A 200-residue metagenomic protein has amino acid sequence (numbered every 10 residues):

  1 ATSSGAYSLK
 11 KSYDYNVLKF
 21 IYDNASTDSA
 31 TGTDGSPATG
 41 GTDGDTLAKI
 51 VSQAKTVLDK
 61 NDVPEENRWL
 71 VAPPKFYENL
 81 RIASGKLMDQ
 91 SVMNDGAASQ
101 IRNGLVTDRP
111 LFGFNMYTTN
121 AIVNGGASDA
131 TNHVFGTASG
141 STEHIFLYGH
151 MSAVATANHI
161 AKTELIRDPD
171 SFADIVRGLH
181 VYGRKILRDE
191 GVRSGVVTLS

Functional and structural regions predicted by a protein language model:
A1-S29, D59-P74, H159-R184: Long, contiguous amphipathic alpha-helices that act as assembly "spine/axial" helices in icosahedral shell and virion
I21, L47-L58, T131, S152-V154: Generic hydrophobic, helix-prone segments enriched in Leu/Val/Ile
S26-A30, G149-S152: Short amphipathic alpha-helical segments, especially helix-boundary/capping motifs
T27-G104: Extended, solvent-exposed, turn-rich assembly/linker loops in the middle of proteins
A38-G41, D45-T46, A83-S200: Sequence/fold signature of self-assembling virion shell proteins
